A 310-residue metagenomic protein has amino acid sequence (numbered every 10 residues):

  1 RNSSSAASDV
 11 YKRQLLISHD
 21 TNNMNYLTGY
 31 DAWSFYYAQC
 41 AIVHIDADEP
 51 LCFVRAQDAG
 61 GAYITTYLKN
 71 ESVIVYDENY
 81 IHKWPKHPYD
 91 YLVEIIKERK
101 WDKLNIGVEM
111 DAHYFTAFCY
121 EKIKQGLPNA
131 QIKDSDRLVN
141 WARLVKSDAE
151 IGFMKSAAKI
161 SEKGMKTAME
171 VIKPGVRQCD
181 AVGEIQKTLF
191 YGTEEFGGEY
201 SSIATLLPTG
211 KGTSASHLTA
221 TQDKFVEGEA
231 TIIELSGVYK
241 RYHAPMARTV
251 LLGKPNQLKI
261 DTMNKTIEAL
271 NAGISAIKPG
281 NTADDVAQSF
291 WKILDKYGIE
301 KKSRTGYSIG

Functional and structural regions predicted by a protein language model:
R1-G310: Active-site neighborhoods and metal-handling regions in enzymes and metal-associated proteins
